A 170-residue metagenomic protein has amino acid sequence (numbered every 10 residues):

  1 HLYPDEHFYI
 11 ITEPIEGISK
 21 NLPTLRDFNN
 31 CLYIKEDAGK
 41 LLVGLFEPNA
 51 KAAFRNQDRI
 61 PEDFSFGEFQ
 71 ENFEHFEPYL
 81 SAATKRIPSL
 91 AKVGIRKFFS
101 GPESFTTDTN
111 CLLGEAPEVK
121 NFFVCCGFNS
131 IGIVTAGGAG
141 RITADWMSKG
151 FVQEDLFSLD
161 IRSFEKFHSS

Functional and structural regions predicted by a protein language model:
H1, N21, N29, A38 (+3 more regions): C-terminal catalytic lobe of FAD-dependent flavoproteins
H1-K20, P78: Central beta-strand plus flanking loop segment that forms part of the substrate or channel wall within the catalytic
Y3, E13, G44-F46, F98 (+1 more regions): Generic beta-strand/beta-sheet core signal
Y9-I11, T24, Y33, L112 (+1 more regions): Conserved hydrophobic/aromatic beta-strand scaffold that supports enzyme active sites
E16, Q57-D58: Short, glycine/charged-enriched secondary-structure capping and boundary segments
I18-N49: Conserved FAD-binding catalytic core of PHBH/FMO-like flavoproteins
